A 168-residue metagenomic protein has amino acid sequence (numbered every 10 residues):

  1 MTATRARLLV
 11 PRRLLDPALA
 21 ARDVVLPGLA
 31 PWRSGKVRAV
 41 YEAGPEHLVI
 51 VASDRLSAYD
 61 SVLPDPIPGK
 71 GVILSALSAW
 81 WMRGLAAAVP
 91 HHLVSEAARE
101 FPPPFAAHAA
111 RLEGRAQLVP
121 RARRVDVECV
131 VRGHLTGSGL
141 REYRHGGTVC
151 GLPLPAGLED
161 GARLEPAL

Functional and structural regions predicted by a protein language model:
M1-T2: N-terminal targeting and processing segments of secreted/endomembrane and organelle-targeted proteins
R5-L168: Active-site loop/lid in soluble adenylation, ligation, and acyl-transfer enzymes
